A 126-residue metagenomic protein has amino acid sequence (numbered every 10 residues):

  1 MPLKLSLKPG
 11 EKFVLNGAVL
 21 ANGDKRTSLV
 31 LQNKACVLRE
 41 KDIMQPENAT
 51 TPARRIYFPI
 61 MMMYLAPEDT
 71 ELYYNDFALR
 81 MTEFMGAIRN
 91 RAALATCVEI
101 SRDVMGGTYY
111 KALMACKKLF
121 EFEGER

Functional and structural regions predicted by a protein language model:
M1-R126: Terminal leader/tail segments of proteins
